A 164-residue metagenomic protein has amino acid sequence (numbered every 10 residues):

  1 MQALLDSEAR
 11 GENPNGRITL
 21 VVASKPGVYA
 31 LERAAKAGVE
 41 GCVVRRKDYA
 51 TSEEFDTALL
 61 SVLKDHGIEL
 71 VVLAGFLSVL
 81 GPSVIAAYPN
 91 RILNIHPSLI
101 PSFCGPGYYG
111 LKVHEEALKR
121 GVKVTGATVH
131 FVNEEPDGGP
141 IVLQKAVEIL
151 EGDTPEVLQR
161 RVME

Functional and structural regions predicted by a protein language model:
M1-E164: One-carbon transfer enzymes
